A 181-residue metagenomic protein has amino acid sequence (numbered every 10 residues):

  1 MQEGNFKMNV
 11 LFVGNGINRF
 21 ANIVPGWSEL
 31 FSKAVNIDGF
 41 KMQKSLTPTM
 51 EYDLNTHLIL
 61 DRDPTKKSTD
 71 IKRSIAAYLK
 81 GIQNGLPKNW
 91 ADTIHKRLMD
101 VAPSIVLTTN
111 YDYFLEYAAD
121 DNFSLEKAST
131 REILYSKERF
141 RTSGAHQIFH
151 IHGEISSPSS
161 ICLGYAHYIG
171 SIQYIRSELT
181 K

Functional and structural regions predicted by a protein language model:
M1-K181: Conserved catalytic-core helix/loop/strand module for nucleotide-ribose chemistry
